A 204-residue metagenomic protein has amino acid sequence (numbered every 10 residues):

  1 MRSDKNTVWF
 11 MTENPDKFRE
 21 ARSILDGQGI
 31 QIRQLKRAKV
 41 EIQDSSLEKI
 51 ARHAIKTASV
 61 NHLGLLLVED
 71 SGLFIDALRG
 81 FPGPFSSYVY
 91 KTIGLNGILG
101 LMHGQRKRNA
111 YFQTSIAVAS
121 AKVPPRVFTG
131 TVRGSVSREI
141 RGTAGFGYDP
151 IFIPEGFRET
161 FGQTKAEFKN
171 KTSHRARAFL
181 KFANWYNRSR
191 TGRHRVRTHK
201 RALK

Functional and structural regions predicted by a protein language model:
R2-W9, D16-H199, L203: Anionic-ligand binding patches
